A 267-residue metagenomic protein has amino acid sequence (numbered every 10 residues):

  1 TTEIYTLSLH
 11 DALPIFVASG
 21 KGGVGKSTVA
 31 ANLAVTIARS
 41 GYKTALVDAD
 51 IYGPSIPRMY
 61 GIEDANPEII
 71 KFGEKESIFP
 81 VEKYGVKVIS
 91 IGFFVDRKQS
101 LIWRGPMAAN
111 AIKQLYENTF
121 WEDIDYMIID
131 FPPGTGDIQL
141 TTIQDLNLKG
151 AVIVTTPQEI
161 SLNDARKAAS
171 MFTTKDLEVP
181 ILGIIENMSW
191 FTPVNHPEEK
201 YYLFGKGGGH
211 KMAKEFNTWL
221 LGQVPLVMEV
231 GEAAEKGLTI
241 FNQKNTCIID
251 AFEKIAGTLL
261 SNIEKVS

Functional and structural regions predicted by a protein language model:
T1-L13: Short, small-residue-biased leader/transition segments that mark boundaries at the very start of proteins
P14-D50: Walker A/P-loop phosphate-binding motif and the immediately C-terminal alpha-helix
G22, I56, I89, I112 (+6 more regions): Residue-level signature of catalytic and energy-coupling elements of molecular machines, predominantly ATP/GTP-dependent
V24-N32, P54-S55, F131-Q139, L162-D164: Short glycine/serine/threonine-rich phosphate/pyrophosphate-binding segments that cradle anionic phosphate groups
K43-K98: Phosphate-binding loop that captures ATP/GTP phosphates
I91-P106, L115-T141: Switch II (G3) loop of P-loop NTPases
D125-Y126, P132-E232: Conserved catalytic-core segment of NTP-binding enzymes
K236-T246: C-terminal boundary of histidine-terminating zinc-finger modules
